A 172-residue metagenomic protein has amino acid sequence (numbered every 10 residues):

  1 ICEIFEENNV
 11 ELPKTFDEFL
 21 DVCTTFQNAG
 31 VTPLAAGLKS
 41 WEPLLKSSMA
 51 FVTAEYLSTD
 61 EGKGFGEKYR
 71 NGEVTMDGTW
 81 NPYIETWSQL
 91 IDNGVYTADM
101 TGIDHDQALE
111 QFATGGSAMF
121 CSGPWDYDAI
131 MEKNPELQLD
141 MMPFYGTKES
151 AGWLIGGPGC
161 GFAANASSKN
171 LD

Functional and structural regions predicted by a protein language model:
I1-L12, L20, V31, G37-E67 (+1 more regions): Periplasmic solute-binding protein
E7-L12, S88-G102, G116, K133-D140: A local structural motif
N8, N93, E132-D172: Extracytoplasmic/periplasmic substrate-recognition and gating elements
E11, A54-P82, E132-K133, G146-L154: Short, solvent-exposed loop/beta-turn-alpha elements that line the ligand-binding surface or hinge of extracytoplasmic
K14-D21, D99-A113: Short helix-initiation/N-cap motifs at beta->coil->alpha
D21-F26, E67-M100: Glycine-centered hinge/linker elements that transmit conformational signals in sensory and ligand-binding systems
A29-P33, T114-S122, L137: Alpha-to-beta junction loops
G37, H105, S122-Y127, P158-C160: Beta->alpha turn/N-cap motifs
